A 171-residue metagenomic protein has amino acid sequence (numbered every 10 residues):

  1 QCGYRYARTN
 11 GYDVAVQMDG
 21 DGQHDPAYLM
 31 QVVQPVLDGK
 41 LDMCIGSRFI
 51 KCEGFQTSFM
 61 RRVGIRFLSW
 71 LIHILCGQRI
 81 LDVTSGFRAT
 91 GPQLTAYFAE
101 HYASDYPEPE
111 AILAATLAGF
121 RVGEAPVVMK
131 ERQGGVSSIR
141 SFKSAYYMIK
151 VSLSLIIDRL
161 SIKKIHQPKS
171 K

Functional and structural regions predicted by a protein language model:
Q1-T9, V14-V16, P26-D105, R132-L153: Acceptor/aglycone-binding surface of glycosyltransferases and processive sugar-polymer synthases
D19-Q23: The conserved acidic donor/metal-binding loop of glycosyltransferases
A27, E110-I112: Intrinsically disordered, low-complexity regions of eukaryotic proteins
D38, K150-K171: Terminal low-complexity segments of carbohydrate-biosynthetic enzymes
L41, A99-H101, P109, T116-L117 (+1 more regions): Soluble, non-transmembrane catalytic domains of enzymes that act on hydrophobic metabolites at membranes
R79, E100-A103, L113-K130: Catalytic donor-sugar/metal-binding loop of nucleotide-sugar-dependent glycosyltransferases
